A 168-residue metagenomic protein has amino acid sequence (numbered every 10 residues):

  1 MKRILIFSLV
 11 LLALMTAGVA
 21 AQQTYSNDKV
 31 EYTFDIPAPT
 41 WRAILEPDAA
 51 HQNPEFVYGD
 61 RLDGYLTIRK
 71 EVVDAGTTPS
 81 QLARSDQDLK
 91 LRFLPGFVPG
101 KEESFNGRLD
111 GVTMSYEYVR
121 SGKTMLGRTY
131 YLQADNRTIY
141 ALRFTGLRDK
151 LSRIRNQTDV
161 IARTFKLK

Functional and structural regions predicted by a protein language model:
M1-I4: Positively charged n-region of N-terminal signal peptides that target proteins for export
F7-T16: Bacterial N-terminal signal peptides
A17-A21: Sec/Tat signal peptide C-region and signal peptidase I cleavage site
Q22-H51: N-terminal "mature-domain start" segment
V30, P39, E71-V73, V119 (+1 more regions): Solvent-exposed coil/turn segments that connect beta secondary-structure elements in extracytoplasmic/periplasmic
E31, G76-S80, R148-N156: Soluble non-cytosolic domains of exported or imported proteins
A38-A43, I139-K168: Surface-exposed amphipathic alpha-helical segments
L45-Y140: Conserved polar/disulfide-associated segments of primarily extracytoplasmic proteins
